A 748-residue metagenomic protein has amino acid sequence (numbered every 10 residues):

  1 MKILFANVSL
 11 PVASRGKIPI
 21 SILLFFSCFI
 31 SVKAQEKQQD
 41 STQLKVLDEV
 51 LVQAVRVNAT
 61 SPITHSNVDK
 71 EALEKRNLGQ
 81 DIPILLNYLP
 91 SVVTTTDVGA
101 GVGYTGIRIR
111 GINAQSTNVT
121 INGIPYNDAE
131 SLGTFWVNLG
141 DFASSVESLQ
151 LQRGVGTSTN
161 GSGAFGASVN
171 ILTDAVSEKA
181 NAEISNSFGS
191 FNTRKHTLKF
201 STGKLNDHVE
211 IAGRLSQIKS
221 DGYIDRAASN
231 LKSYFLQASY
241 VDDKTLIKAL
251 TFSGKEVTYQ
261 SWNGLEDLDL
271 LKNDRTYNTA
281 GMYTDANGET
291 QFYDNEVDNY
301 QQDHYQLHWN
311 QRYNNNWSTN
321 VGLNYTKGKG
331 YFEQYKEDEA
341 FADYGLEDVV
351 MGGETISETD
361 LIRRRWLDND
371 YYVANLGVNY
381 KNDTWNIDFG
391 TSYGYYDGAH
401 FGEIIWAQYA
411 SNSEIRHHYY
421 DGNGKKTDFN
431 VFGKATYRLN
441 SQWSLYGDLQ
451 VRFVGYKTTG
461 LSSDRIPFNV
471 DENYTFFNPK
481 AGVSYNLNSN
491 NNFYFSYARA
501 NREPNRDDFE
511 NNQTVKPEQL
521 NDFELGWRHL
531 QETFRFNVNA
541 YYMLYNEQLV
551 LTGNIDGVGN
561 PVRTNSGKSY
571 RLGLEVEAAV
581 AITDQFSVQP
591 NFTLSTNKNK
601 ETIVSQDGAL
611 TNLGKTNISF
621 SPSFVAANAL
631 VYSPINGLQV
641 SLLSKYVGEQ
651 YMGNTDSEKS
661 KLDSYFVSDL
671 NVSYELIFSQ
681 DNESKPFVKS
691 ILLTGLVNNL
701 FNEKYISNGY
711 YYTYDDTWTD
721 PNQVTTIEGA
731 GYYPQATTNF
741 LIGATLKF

Functional and structural regions predicted by a protein language model:
L44-G79, G106: N-terminal periplasmic "start-of-domain" segments of outer-membrane beta-barrel proteins
P83-P125, E147: Extracytoplasmic beta-strand/coil segments of soluble accessory domains associated with Gram-negative outer-membrane
P125-R153, L172: Short acidic/polar hinge/loop motifs at secondary-structure boundaries that mediate gating or recognition
N181, F188-K219, I224-S261, H308-N314 (+1 more regions): Transmembrane beta-barrel wall of Gram-negative outer-membrane proteins
N299-L461, S484-S496, F534-A540, F586-Q589 (+1 more regions): Face-selective signature of the C-terminal outer-membrane beta-barrel domain
R312, S318-N324, N486, N492-A498 (+2 more regions): Membrane-embedded beta-barrel scaffold of Gram-negative outer-membrane proteins
S441, Y542-L544, T564-T655: Gram-negative outer-membrane beta-barrel transporters
V588, Y646-Y651, Y674-F748: C-terminal beta-signal and adjacent terminal beta-strands/loops of Gram-negative outer-membrane beta-barrel proteins
